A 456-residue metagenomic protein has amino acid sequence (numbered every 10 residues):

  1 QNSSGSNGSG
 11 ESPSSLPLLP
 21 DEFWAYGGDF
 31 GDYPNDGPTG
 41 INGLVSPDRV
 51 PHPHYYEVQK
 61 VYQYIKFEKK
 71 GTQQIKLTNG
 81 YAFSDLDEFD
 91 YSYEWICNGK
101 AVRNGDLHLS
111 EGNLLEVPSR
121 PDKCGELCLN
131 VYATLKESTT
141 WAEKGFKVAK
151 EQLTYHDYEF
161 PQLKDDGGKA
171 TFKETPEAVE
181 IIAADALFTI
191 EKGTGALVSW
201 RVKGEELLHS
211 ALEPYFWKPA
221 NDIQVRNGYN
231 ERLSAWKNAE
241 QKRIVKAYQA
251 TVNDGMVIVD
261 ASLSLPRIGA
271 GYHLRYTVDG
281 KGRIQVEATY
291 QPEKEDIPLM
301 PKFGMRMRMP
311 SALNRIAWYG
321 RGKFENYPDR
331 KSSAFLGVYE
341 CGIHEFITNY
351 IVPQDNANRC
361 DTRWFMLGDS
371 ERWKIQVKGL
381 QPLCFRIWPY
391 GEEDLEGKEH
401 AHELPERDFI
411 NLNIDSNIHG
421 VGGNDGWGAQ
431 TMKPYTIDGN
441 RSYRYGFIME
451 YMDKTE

Functional and structural regions predicted by a protein language model:
Q1, F67-K69, W141-E143, R315-W318: Acidic/polar loop patches that form or flank catalytic/metal-binding clefts of enzymes that bind anionic ligands
Q1-T72, A82-D87, E94-K100: Extended substrate-binding grooves/exosites of carbohydrate-active enzymes
P51-F89, L163-A183, A288: Surface beta-strand/loop "capping" patches
Q74-L107, L114-V117, G125-T134: Beta-strand-rich binding/interaction modules
C97, S119-C124, T139, T154-E456: Beta-strand/loop-rich accessory regions of lumenal/periplasmic or secreted enzymes, predominantly carbohydrate-active
R103, F146-E151: Extracellular and select intracellular beta-sandwich modules with Ser/Thr-enriched, small-residue motifs on
H108-N113, T436-G439: Short proline/glycine- and polar residue-rich coil/turn motifs
A133-W141: Short acidic/polar inter-strand loop motif in beta-rich domains
